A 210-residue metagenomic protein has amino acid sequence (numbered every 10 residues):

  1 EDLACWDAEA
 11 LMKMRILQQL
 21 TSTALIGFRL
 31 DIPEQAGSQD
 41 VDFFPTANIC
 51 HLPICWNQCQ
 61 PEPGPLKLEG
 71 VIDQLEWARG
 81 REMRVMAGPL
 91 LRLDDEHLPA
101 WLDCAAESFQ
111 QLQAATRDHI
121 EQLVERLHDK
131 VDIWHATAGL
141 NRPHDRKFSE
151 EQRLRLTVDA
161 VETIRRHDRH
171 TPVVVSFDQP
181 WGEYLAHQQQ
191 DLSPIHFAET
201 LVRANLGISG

Functional and structural regions predicted by a protein language model:
E1, G27, G88-P89, N205: Glycine-centered flexibility motif
E1-P45: Mature N-terminal, pre-catalytic/accessory segment of carbohydrate-active enzymes
A4-E9, F28-D31, L112-A114, Q152-L154 (+1 more regions): A short linear-motif detector with a strong N-terminal bias
L17-T23, E150-G210: Noncatalytic carbohydrate-binding groove/subsite architecture in carbohydrate-active enzymes
L30-F44, G70-Q74, Q113-E125, Q188-R203: Short, acidic/polar
G37, K67, L98-P99, S108 (+1 more regions): Alpha-helix initiation/capping motif
Q39-L66, V202-G210: Long, low-complexity, intrinsically disordered polar/charged segments
P45, I49-P61, I72-G182: Substrate-binding cleft and catalytic face of glycoside hydrolase catalytic domains, especially the flexible beta-alpha
